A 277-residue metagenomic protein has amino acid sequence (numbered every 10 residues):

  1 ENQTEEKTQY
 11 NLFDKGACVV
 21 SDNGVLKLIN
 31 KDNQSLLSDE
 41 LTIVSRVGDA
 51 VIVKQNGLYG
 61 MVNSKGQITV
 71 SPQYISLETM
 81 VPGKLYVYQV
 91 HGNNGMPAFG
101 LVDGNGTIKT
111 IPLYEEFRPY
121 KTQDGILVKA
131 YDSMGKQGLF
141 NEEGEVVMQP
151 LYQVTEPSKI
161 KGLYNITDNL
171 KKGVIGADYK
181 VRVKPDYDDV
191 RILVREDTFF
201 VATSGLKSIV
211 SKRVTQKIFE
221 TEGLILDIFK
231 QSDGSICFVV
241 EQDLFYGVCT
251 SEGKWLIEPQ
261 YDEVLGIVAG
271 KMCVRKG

Functional and structural regions predicted by a protein language model:
E1-G277: Residue-level detector of conserved, function-critical positions
